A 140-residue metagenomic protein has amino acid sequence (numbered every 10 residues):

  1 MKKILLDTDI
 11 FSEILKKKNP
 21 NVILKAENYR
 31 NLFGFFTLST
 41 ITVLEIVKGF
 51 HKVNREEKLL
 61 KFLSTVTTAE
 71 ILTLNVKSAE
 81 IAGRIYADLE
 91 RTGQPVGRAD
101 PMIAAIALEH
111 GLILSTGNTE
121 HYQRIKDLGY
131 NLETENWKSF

Functional and structural regions predicted by a protein language model:
M1-K3, A104, L108-F140: Acidic, PIN/NYN-like endoribonuclease modules and their adjacent C-terminal/linker elements
M1-L38, G49-S64: Short, well-structured N-terminal submotif of metal-dependent ribonuclease cores
D7-T8, V22, I46, A82 (+2 more regions): Generic structural signal for small/hydrophobic residues in well-ordered secondary structure, especially within
I10, T42, S78, M102-I103 (+1 more regions): Alpha-helix capping/helix-boundary segments
I23, V43, E56-L59, A79-A82 (+1 more regions): A general structural signal for well-ordered alpha-helical segments in protein cores
N28-Y29, T65, I85, L89 (+1 more regions): Hydrophobic helix-cap positions at the C-terminus of alpha-helices in RecA-like/P-loop ATPase nucleotide-binding cores
F35, E70, N131-E133: Conserved beta-strand segments of alpha/beta enzyme cores
E70-G117: Active-site neighborhoods of divalent-metal-dependent phosphate/nucleic-acid chemistry enzymes
